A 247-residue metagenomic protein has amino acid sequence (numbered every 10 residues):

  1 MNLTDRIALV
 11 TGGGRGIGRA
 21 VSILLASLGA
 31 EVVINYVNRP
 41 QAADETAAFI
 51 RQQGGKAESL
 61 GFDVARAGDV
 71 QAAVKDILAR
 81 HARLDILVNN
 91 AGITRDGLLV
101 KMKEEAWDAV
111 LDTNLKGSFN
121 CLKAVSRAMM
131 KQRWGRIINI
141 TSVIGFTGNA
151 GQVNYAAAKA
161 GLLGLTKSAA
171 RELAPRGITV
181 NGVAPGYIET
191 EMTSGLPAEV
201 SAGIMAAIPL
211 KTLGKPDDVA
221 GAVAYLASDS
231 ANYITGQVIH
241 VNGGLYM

Functional and structural regions predicted by a protein language model:
N2, L122, W134, I178 (+2 more regions): C-terminal substrate-recognition "lid" of short-chain dehydrogenase/reductases
I7, G14-G16: Conserved glycine-rich cofactor-binding loop
A30-E45: Conserved glycine-rich Rossmann-like NAD(P)H-binding loop of the short-chain dehydrogenase/reductase
L98-L99, K103-L111, T193, I204: Substrate-binding pocket helix/loop in short-chain dehydrogenase/reductase
L122, A158, T166: Active-site helix of classical SDR
R127, R171-P175, N232: Alpha-helical segment proximal to the catalytic Tyr-Lys
S142: Residue(s) in the substrate-gating loop at a strand-loop-helix junction that position the organic substrate next
